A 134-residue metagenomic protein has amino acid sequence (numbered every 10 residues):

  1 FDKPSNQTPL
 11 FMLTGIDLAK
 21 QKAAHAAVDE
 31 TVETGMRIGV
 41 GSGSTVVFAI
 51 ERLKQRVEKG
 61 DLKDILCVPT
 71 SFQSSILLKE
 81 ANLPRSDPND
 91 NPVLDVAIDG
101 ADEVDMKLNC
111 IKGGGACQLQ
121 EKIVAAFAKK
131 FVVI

Functional and structural regions predicted by a protein language model:
P4-L18, K22, F72-I134: Conserved phosphate- and dinucleotide-binding cores of soluble alpha/beta proteins, encompassing both enzyme active
A27-E33: Glycine-rich helix-loop-beta junction characteristic of Rossmann-like nucleotide cofactor-binding loops
G35-I38, G60-C67, N109: Short active-site oxyanion
R37-T45: Glycine-rich beta-strand-to-loop/alpha-helix junction loops that act as flexible
T45-V46, S74: Alpha-helix capping/helix-boundary segments
A49-I50: N-terminal low-complexity or amphipathic/hydrophobic leaders
L53-E58: Active-site catalytic pocket residues across diverse enzymes, especially alpha/beta-hydrolases
